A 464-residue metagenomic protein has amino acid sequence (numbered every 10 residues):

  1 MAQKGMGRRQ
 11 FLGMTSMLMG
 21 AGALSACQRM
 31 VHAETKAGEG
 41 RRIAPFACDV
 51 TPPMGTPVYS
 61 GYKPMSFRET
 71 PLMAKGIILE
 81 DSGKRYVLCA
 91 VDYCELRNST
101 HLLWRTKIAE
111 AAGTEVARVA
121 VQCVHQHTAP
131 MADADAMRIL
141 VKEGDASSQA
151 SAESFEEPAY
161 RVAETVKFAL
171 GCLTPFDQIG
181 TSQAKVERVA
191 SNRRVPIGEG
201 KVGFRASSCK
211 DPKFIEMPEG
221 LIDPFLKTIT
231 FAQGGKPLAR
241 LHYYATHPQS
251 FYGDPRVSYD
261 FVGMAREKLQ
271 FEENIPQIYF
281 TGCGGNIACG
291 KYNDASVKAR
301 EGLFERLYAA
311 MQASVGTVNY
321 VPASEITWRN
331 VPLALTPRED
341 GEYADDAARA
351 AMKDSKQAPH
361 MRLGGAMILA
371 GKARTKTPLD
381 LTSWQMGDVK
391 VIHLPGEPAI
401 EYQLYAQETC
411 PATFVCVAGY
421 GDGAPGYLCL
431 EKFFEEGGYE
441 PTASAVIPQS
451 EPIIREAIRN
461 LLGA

Functional and structural regions predicted by a protein language model:
A2-K4, Q10-M30: N-terminal export signals
R8-R9, P196: Short, cationic motifs built from Arg/Lys/His that form the positively charged side of catalytic pockets
T35-P276, G282-G284, Y292-G302, V315 (+1 more regions): Conserved beta-alpha junction segments in alpha/beta enzyme cores
L307-Y308, G316-T317: Binuclear metal-dependent phosphoesterase catalytic core
